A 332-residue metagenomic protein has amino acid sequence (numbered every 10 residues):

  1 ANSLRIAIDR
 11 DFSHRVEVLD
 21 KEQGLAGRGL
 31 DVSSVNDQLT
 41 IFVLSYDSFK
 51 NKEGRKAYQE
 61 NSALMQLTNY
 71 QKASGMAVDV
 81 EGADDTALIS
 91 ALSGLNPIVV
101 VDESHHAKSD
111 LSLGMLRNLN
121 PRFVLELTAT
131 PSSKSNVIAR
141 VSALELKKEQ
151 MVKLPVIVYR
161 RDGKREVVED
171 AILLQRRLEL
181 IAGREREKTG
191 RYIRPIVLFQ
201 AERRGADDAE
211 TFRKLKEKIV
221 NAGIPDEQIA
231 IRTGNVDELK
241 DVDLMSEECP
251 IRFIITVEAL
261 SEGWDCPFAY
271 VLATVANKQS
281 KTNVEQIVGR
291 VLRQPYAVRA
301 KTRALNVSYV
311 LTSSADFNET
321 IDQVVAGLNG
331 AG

Functional and structural regions predicted by a protein language model:
A1: Conserved SF1/SF2 helicase motif Ia
R5-K21, R28, D37, I41-D79 (+6 more regions): Helicase-associated low-complexity regulatory tails and linkers flanking the ATPase motor
A26-V32: N-terminal, charge-rich interaction modules
D102-E103: Walker B catalytic acidic pair
R252-T256, L260-V288, S308-Y309: A short beta-strand element within the Helicase C-terminal
